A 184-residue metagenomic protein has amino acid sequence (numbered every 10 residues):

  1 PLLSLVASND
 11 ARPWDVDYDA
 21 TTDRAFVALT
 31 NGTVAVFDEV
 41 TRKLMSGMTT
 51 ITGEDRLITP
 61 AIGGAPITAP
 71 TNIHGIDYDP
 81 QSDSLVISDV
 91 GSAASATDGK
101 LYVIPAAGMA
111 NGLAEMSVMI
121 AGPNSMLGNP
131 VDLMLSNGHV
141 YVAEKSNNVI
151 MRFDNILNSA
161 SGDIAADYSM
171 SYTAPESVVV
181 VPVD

Functional and structural regions predicted by a protein language model:
P1, V36-T49, S92, V103-G112 (+1 more regions): Short loop/turn segments immediately following beta-strands, especially the blade-tip and inter-blade linker loops
P1-A7, S46-I67, A114-N124, A160-M170: A short beta-strand motif characteristic of beta-propeller blades
A7-R24, L57-D83, V90-S92, P123-G138 (+1 more regions): Beta-rich, blade/repeat-based domains predominating in secreted/periplasmic proteins but also intracellular
T22, T30-G32, S82, D98 (+1 more regions): Surface-exposed loop/turn positions within WD40 beta-propeller blades
A25, L44, D83-L85, V140 (+1 more regions): Hydrophobic residues embedded in beta-strands of well-ordered beta-sheets
L29-N31, E39, D89-S92, A106 (+3 more regions): Short loop/turn segments immediately following the C-termini of beta-strands
T33-A35, A93-L101, N148-I150: Structural signal for beta-propeller blades
S146-D184: Blade-level signature of beta-propeller repeat domains, shared across WD40, Kelch, NHL, RCC1 and BNR/Asp-box propellers
